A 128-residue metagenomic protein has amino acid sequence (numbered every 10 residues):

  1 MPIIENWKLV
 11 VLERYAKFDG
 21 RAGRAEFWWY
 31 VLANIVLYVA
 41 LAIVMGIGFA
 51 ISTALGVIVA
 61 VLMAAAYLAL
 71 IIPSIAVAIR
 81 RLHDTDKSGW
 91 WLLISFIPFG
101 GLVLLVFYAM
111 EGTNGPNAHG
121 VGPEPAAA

Functional and structural regions predicted by a protein language model:
M1-A33, S74-W90, F107-A128: Membrane-interface extramembranous regions at the lipid-water interface
A25-A78, S88-M110: Hydrophobic alpha-helical transmembrane segments in multi-pass membrane proteins
